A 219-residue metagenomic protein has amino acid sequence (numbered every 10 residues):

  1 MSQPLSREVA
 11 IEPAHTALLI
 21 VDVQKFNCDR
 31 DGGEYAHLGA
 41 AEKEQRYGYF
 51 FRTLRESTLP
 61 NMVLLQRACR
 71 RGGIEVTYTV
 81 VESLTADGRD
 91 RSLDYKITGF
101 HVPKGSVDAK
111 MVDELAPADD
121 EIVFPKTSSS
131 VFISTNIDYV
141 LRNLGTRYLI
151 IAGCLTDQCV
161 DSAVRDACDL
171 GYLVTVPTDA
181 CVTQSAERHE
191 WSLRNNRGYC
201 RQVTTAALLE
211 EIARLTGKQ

Functional and structural regions predicted by a protein language model:
M1-A17, F26, D31-L38, L64-I74 (+2 more regions): Active-site-adjacent betaalpha module
L19-V21: Short hydrophobic beta-strand that contains or immediately precedes a catalytic carboxylate
V23-K25, V80: Short, small-residue-rich loop/turn micro-motifs
N27, G48-L54, I150: Surface-exposed cleft-lining segments at the edges of enzyme active sites
D31-F51: A solvent-exposed, charged loop/short amphipathic helix patch at secondary-structure junctions
R52-V63: Alpha-helix-centered segments that form part of catalytic cores
Y78-V81, D87: Catalytic-core segment of enzymes that process non-peptidic bonds
R89-R91: Metal-dependent catalytic neighborhoods of phosphoester/phosphodiester hydrolases
